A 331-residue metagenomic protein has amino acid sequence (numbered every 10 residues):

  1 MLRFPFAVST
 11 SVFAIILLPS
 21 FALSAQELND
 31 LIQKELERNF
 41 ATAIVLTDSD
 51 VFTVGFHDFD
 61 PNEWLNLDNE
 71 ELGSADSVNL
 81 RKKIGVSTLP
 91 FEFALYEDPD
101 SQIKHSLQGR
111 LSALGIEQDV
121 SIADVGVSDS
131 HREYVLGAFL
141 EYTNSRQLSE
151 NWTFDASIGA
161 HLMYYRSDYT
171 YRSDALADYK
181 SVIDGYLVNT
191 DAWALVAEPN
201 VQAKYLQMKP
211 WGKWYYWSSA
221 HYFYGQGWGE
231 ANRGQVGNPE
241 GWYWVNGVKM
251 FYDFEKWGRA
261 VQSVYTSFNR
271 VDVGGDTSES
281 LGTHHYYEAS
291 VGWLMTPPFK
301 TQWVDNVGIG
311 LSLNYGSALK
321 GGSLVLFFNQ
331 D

Functional and structural regions predicted by a protein language model:
M1-G73, P99-I103: Cleavable N-terminal export/targeting peptides
D30-R38, T42, Y96-Y243, F268 (+2 more regions): Outer-membrane pore/translocation modules
E37, A41, V78-S101, R132 (+3 more regions): Subset of outer-membrane beta-barrel
D50-V86, E117-E133: Surface-exposed strand-loop-strand hairpins of Gram-negative outer-membrane beta-barrel proteins
T53-W64, Q102-R110, T153-S157, Y215-S219 (+4 more regions): Residue-level detector of the transmembrane beta-barrel scaffold of outer-membrane proteins
K82-P90, E133-F139, A194-N200, Y243-G247 (+3 more regions): Transmembrane beta-barrel architecture of outer-membrane proteins
F91-E97, Y142-R146, V201-K209, Y252-K256 (+3 more regions): Residue-level signature of outer-membrane beta-barrel architecture
W228-D331: Outer membrane beta-barrel transmembrane domains
